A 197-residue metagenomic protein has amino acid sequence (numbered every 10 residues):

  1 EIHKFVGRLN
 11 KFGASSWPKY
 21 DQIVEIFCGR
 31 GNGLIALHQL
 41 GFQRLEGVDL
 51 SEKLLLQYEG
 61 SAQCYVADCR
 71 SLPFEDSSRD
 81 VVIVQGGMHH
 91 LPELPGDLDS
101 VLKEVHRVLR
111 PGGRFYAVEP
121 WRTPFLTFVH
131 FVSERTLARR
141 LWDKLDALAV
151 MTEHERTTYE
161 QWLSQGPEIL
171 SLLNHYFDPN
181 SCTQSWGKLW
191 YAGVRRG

Functional and structural regions predicted by a protein language model:
E1-Y20: Conserved alpha-helix/loop element of class I SAM-dependent methyltransferases that forms part of the SAM/SAH-binding
Y20-G29: Conserved class I S-adenosyl-L-methionine
R30-S71: Class I SAM-dependent methyltransferase SAM/SAH-binding core
I83: A conserved beta-strand element that flanks and buttresses the S-adenosyl-L-methionine
G86-H90: Short catalytic micro-motifs in class I SAM-dependent methyltransferases
D99-P111: A short glycine-rich, Lys/Arg-flanked "PGG" loop and its adjoining helix->strand segment in the class I
V118-Y176, C182-T183: C-terminal alpha-helical "lid/dimerization" subdomain adjacent to the S-adenosyl-L-methionine
Y176-G197: Core SAM-dependent methyltransferase catalytic element
